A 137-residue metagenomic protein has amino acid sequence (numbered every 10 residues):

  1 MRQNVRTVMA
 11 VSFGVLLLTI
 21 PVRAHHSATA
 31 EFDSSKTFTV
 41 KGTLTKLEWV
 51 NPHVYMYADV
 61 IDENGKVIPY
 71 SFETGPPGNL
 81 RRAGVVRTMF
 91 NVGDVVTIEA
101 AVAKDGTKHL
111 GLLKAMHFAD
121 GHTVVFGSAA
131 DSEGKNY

Functional and structural regions predicted by a protein language model:
M1-S12: Bacterial N-terminal signal peptides that target proteins for export
I20-A24: Sec/Tat signal peptide C-region and signal peptidase I cleavage site
H25-K41: Short N-terminal segments immediately surrounding and downstream of signal-peptide cleavage
V40-L44, V95: Conserved hydrophobic positions within beta-strands
V50-I61: Short aromatic-glycine-enriched beta-strand elements
T74-R82: Short, structured beta-strand/loop micro-motifs enriched in basic residues and often containing a Trp
R81-I98: Short nucleic-acid-contacting surface segments enriched for D/E, G, S/T with interspersed K/R
A103-S128: OB-fold/S1-family single-stranded nucleic acid-binding modules
